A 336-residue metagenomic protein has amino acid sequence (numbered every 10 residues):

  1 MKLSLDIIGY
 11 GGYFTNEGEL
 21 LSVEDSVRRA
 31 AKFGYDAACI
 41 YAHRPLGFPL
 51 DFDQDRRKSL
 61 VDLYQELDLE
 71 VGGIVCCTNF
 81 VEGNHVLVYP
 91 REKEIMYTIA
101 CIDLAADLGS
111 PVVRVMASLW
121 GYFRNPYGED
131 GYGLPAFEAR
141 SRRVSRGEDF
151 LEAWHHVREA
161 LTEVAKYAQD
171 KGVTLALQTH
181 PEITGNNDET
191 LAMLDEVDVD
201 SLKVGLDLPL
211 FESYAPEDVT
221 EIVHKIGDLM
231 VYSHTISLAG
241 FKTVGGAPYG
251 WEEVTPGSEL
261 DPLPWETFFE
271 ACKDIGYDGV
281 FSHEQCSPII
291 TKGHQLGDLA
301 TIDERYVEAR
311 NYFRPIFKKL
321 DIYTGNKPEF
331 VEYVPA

Functional and structural regions predicted by a protein language model:
M1-V112, Y122-F123, R142-T162, Q169 (+5 more regions): N-terminal pre-domain/capping segments
L5-G11, A37, V71-I74, R140-P262: Acidic/histidine-rich catalytic cores of soluble enzymes
G11-L21, A42-R56, V81-H85, W120-N125 (+5 more regions): Acidic-and-aromatic substrate-binding clefts and catalytic sites of carbohydrate-active enzymes
Y41, C77, M116, L229 (+2 more regions): Conserved residues at the C-terminal ends of beta-strands
D53, G121-R140: Aromatic- and acidic-residue-enriched segments that line the glycan-binding/catalytic groove of carbohydrate-active
R56-R57, P90-E92, G131-Y132, M193-D195 (+3 more regions): Short, hinge-like loop/turn segments at secondary-structure boundaries
L260-D274: A short, acidic, amphipathic alpha-helical segment used as a generic capping/interface helix at domain edges
V280-P288: Short acidic/histidine-rich active-site segments
